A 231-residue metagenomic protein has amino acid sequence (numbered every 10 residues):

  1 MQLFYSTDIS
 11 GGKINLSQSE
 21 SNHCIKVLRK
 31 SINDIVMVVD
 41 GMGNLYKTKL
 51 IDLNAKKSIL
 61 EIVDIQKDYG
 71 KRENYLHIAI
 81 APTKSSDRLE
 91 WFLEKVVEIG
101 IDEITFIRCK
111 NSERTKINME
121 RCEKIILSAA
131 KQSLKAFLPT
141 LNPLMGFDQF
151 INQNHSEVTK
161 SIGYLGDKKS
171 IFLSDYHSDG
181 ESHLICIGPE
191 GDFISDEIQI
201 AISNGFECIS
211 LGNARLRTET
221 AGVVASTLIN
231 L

Functional and structural regions predicted by a protein language model:
M1-D68, E120: N-terminal positively charged helical leader segments and presequences
T7-D8, Q18-S19, G41, P82 (+3 more regions): Fold-independent oxyanion-binding glycine-rich loops and adjacent beta-strand/coil segments at enzyme active sites
Y69-S161: RNA substrate-binding interface of SAM-dependent RNA methyltransferases
A81, T115, E190, A214 (+1 more regions): Glycine- and other small-residue-rich loops at beta-strand/loop junctions that grip anionic moieties
K160-Q199, F206-L211: Active-site/ligand-binding-proximal alpha/beta "capping" segment
S195-L231: Structured adenosyl-cofactor binding patch, chiefly the S-adenosyl-L-methionine
